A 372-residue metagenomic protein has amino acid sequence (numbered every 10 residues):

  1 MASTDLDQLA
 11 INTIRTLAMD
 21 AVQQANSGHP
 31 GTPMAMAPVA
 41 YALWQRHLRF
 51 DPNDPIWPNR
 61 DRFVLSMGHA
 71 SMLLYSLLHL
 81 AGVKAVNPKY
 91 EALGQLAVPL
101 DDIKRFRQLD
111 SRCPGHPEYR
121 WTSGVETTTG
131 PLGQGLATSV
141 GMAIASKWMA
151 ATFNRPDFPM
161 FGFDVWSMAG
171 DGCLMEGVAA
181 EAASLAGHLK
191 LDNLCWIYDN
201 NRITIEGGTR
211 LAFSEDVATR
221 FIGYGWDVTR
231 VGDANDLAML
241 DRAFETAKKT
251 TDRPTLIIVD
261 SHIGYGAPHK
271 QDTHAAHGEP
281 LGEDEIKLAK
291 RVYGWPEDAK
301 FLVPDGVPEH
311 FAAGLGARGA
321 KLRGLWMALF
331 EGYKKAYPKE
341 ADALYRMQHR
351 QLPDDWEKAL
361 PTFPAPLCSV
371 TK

Functional and structural regions predicted by a protein language model:
M1-M34, M168-A169, C173-G177, C195-I197 (+1 more regions): Conserved acidic/glycine
M36-L189: Cofactor-binding active-site loop characterized by glycine-rich and histidine/acidic residues
V64-S66, K190-N201: Short internal beta-strands
F161, D192, R253: Residue-level signal for beta-strand positions within conserved beta-sheet cores that form or flank
